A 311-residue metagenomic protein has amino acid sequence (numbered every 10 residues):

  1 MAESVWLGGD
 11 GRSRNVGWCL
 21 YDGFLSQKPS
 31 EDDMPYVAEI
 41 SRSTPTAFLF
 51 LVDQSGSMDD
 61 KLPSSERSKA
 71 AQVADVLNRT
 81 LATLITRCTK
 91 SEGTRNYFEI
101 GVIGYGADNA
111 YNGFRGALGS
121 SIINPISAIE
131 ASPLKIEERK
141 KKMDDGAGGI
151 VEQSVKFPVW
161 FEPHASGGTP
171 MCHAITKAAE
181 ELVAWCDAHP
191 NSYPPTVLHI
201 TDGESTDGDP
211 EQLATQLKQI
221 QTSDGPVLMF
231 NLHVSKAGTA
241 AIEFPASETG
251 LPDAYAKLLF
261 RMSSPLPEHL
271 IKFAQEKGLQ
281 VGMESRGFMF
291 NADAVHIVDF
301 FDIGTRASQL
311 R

Functional and structural regions predicted by a protein language model:
A2-A71, T89, V183-C186, P190: Acidic, polar low-complexity linker/tail segments
L20, W160-T169, H173, K177-E181 (+3 more regions): VWA/integrin I-like adhesion module and closely mimicked acidic/polar interface patches used
K28-I40, T222-V227, N231-R311: C-terminal tail/extension regions appended to the core domain(s) of diverse proteins
T44-L134, V197-L198, N231-V234: Von Willebrand factor
S68-A71, P170, D293: Short, structural beta-strand-to-alpha-helix junction motif
S91-Y97, A188-P194, T222-P226: Short helix-terminating capping/connector loops at secondary-structure junctions
D108-A184: Short acidic, low-complexity segments enriched in Ser/Thr/Gly/Pro
Y193-G203: Internal, well-ordered interaction modules that form the hydrophobic cores of assembly/scaffold domains in eukaryotic
